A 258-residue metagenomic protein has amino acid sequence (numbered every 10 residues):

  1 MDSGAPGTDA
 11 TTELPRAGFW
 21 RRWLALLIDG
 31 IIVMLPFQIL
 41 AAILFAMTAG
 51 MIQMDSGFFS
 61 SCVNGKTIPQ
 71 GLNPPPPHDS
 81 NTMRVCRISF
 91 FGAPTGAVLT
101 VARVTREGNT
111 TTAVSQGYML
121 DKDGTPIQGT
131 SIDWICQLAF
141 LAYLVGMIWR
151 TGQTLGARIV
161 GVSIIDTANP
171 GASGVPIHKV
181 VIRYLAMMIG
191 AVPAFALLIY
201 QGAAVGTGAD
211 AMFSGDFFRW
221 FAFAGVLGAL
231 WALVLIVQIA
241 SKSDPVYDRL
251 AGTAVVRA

Functional and structural regions predicted by a protein language model:
M1-A258: Short, small/hydrophobic-residue-rich motifs at membrane-helix boundaries and re-entrant hairpins of integral membrane
